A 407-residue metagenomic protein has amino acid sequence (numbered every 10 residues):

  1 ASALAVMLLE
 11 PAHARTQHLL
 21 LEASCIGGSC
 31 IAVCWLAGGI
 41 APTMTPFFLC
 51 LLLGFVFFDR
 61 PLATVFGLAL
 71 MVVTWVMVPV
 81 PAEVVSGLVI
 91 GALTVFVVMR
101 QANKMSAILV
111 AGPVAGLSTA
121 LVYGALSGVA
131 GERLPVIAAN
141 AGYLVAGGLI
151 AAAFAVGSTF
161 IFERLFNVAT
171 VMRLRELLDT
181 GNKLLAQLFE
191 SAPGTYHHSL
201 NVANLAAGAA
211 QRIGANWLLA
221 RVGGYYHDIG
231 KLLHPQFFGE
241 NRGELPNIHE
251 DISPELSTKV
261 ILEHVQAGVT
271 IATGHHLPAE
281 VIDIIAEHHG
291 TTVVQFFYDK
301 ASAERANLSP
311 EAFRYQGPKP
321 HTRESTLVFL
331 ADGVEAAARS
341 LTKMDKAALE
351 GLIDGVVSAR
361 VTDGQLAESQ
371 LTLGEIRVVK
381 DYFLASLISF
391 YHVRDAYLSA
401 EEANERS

Functional and structural regions predicted by a protein language model:
A1: Conserved catalytic-loop aspartate of Hanks-type protein kinases
V6-Y196: Generic detector of multi-pass transmembrane helix bundles and their immediately adjacent loops in polytopic membrane
F48-L52, T64, V85, V89 (+20 more regions): Generic recognition of stable, solvent-exposed alpha-helical segments in well-folded globular domains
L52, V56, M71-W75, A92-V97 (+14 more regions): Generic, well-ordered alpha-helical scaffold segments in large soluble proteins
V98-M99, H275, A338-K343, E401-R406: A short, terminal or domain-edge coil/loop segment
A102-I108, A120-G128, A146-I150, T195-S199 (+5 more regions): Hydrophobic transmembrane alpha-helix bundles
R133-G142, A151-F166, T170-H197, N201-N216 (+4 more regions): Long, compositionally biased intrinsically disordered regions
L185-M344, E350, A359-D363, T372: Divalent metal-dependent catalytic cores for phosphoryl transfer on phosphate-bearing substrates
